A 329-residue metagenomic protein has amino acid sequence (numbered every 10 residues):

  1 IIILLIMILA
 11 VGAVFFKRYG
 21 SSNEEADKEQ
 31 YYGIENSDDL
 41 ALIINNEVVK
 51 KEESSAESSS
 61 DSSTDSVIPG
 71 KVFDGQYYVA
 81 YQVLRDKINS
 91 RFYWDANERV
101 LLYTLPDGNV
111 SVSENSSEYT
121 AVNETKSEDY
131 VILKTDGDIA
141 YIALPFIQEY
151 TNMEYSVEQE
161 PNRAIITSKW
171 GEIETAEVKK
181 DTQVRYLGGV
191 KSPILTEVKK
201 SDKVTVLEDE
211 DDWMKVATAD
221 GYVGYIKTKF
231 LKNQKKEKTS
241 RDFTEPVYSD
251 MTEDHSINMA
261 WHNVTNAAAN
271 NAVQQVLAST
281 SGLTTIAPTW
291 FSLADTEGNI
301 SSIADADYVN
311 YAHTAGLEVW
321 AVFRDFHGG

Functional and structural regions predicted by a protein language model:
I1-E210, K232, T239-T252: Primary recognition of N-terminal secretory signal peptides and signal-anchoring hydrophobic helices
K51, V184-L187, K215, N266-V273 (+1 more regions): Short, solvent-exposed loop/turn elements at domain surfaces
Y81-R85, L144, Q148, N270-V273 (+2 more regions): Extracytoplasmic/secreted envelope proteins and their assembly/folding machinery, especially bacterial periplasmic
Y103, S201, W213-T218, I226: SH3/SH3-like beta-barrel fold
K179, D220-L231: A short macromolecule-binding patch
D254-N263, A267, L277-T280, S292-G329: Chitinase-like catalytic core of GlcNAc-active glycosidases
I286: Conserved, mostly hydrophobic/aromatic
T289: Conserved residues at the C-terminal ends of beta-strands
